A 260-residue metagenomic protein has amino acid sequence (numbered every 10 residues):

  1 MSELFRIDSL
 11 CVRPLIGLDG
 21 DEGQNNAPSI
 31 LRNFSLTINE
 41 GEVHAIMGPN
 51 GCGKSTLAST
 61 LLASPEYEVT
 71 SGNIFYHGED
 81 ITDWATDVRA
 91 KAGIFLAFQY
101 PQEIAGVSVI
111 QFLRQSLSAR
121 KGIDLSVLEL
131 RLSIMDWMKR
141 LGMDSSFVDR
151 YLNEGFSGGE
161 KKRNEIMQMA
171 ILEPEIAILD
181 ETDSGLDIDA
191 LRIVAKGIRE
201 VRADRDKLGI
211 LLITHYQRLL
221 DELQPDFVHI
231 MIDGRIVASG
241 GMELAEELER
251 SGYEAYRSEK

Functional and structural regions predicted by a protein language model:
F5, I30-N33: Conserved structural motif at the start of ABC-family nucleotide-binding domains
M47-P49: The feature captures the beta-strand-to-loop junction immediately N-terminal to the Walker
N73-R89, N153: ABC ATPase NBD Q-loop/coupling interface
L96, Y100, G106-K121, S133: Q-loop/switch helix immediately C-terminal to the Walker
M169-A170: ABC ATPase C-loop
E181-T182, D189: Walker B catalytic motif
M231, R235-S258: Conserved beta-strand-loop-alpha-helix hinge in the C-terminal portion of ABC ATPase nucleotide-binding domains
